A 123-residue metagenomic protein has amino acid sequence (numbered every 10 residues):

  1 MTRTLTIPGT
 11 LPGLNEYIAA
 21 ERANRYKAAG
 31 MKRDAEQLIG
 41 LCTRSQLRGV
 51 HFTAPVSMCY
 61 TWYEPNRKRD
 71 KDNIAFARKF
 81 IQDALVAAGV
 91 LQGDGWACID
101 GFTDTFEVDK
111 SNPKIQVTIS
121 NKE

Functional and structural regions predicted by a protein language model:
M1-E123: Catalytic phosphate/metal-binding cores of nucleic-acid and nucleotide-processing enzymes, i.e., regions that mediate
